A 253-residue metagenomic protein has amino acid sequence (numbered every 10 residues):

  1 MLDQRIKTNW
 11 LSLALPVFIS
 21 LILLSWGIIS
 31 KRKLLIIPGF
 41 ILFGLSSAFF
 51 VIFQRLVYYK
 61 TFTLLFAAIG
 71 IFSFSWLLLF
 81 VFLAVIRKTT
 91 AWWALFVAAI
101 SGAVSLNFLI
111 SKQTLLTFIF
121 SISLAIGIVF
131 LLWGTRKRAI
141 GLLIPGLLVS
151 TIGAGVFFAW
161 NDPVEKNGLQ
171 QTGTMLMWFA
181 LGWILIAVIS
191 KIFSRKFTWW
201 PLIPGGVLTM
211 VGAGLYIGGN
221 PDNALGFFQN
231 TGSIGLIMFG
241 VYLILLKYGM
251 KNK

Functional and structural regions predicted by a protein language model:
M1-K253: Alpha-helical transmembrane segments and their membrane-interface anchoring/capping motifs
